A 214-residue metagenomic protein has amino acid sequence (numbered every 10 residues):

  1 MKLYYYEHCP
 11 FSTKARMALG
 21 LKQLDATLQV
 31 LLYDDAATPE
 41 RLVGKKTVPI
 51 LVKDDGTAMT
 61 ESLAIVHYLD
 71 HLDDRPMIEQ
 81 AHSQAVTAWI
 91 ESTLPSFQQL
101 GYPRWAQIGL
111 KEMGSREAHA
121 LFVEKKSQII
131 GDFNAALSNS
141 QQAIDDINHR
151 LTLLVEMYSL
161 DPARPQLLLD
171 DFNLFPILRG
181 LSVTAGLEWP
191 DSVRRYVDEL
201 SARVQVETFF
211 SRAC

Functional and structural regions predicted by a protein language model:
M1-L121, D161: GST-like domain detector, emphasizing the conserved glutathione-binding G-site in the N-terminal thioredoxin-like
K2-C9, L21, I129-S138, A213: Short low-complexity stretches enriched in small and charged residues
K14-R16, K22, R150, R179 (+1 more regions): Basic side chains
M77-A81, A163-Q166, T208-R212: Short, hydrophobic secondary-structure boundary micro-motifs
T93-E199: GST-like fold's C-terminal all-alpha helical module
L187, Y196-C214: Alpha-helical oligomerization segments
